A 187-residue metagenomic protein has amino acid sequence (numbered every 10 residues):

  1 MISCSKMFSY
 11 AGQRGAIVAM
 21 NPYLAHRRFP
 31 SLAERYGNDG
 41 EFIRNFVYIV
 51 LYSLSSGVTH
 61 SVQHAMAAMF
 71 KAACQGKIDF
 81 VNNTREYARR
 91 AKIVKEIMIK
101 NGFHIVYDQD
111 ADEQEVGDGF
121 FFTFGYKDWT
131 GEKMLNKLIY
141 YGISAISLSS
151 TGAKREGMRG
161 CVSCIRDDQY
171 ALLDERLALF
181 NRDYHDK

Functional and structural regions predicted by a protein language model:
M1-T84: Conserved core segment of the aminotransferase class I/II
C4-F8, P22-A25, K71, D128-W129 (+3 more regions): Short, solvent-exposed loop/turn segments at secondary-structure junctions
R14, D118-F122, E156-G160: Short amphipathic alpha-helical segments
I17, A67-F70, K95, I99 (+3 more regions): Non-transmembrane alpha-helical segments in soluble domains of secreted/periplasmic/extracellular proteins
A19, T123-G125, C161-S163: Short hydrophobic/aromatic beta-strand micro-patches that form the beta-sheet surface supporting nucleotide- or nucleic
H60-A67, F80-K95, I99, I105-G125 (+1 more regions): Conserved glycine-rich beta-strand-loop-beta hairpin in the small C-terminal domain of fold type I
F120, Y126-W129, M134, G142-S144: C-terminal, well-structured subdomains that either form a transmembrane helix-short loop-helix hairpin in multi-pass
N136-K187: PLP-dependent enzyme catalytic core of the Aspartate aminotransferase-like
